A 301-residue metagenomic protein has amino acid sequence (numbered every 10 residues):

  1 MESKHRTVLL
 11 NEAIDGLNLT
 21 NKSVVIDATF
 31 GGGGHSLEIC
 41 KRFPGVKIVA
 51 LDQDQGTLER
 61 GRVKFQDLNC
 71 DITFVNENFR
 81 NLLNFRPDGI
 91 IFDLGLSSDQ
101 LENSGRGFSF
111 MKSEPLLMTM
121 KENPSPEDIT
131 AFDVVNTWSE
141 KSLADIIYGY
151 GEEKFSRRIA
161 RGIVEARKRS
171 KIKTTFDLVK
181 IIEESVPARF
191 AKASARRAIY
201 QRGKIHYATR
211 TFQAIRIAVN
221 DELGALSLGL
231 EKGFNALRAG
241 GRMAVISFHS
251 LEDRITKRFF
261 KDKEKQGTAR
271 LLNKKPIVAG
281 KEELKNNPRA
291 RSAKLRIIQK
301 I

Functional and structural regions predicted by a protein language model:
M1-I301: S-adenosyl-L-methionine-dependent methyltransferase catalytic core, i.e., the SAM/SAH-binding region
